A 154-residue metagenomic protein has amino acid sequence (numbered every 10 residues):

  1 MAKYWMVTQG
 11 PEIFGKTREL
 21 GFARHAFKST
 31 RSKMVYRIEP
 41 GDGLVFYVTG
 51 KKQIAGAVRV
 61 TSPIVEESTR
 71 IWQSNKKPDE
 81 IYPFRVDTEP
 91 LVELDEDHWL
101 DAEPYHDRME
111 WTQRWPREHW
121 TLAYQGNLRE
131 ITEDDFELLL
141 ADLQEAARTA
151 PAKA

Functional and structural regions predicted by a protein language model:
M1-V7, A26-S32, T69-A154: Contiguous surface segments at macromolecular interaction interfaces
M6, V45, R59: Short, conserved beta-strand segments within well-ordered enzyme catalytic domains that often line or immediately flank
T8-H25: Short, basic/aromatic beta-hairpin or loop at an interaction surface
P11, S62, V92: Residues that form ligand- and interface-recognition hot spots within folded domains
F14-G15, E66-S68: Eukaryotic short linear interaction motifs
M34-V48: Short coil-to-beta transition motif at edge beta-strands of beta-rich domains
K51: Cationic-aromatic interfacial patches
I54-P63: Short beta-strand-centered aromatic/proline hotspots
